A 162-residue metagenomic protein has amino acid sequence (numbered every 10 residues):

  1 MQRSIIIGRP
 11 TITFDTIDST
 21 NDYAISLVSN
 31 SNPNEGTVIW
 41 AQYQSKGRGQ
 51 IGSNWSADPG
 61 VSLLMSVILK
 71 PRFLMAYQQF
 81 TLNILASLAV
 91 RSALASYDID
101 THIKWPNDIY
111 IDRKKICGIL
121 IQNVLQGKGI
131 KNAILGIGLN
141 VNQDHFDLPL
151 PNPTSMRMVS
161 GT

Functional and structural regions predicted by a protein language model:
M1-S96: N-terminal lobe of the biotin/lipoate ligase/transferase fold
I6, R72-Y77, T81-T101, I111-T162: Long, positively charged amphipathic alpha-helical accessory segments at protein N-termini or as interdomain linkers
